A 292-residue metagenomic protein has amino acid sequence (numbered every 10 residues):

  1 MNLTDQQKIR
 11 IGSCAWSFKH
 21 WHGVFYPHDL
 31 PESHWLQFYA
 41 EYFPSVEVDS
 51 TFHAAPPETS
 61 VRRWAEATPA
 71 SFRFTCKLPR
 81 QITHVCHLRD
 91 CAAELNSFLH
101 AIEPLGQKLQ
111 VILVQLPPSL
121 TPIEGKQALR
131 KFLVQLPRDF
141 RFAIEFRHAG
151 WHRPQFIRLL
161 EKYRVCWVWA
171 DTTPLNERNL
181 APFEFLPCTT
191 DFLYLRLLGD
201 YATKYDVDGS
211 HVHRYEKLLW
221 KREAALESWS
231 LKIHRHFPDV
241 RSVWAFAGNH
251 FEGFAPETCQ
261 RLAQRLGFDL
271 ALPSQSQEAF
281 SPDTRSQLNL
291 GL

Functional and structural regions predicted by a protein language model:
M1-L292: Residues lining hydrophobic/aromatic ligand-binding pockets adjacent to catalytic sites
